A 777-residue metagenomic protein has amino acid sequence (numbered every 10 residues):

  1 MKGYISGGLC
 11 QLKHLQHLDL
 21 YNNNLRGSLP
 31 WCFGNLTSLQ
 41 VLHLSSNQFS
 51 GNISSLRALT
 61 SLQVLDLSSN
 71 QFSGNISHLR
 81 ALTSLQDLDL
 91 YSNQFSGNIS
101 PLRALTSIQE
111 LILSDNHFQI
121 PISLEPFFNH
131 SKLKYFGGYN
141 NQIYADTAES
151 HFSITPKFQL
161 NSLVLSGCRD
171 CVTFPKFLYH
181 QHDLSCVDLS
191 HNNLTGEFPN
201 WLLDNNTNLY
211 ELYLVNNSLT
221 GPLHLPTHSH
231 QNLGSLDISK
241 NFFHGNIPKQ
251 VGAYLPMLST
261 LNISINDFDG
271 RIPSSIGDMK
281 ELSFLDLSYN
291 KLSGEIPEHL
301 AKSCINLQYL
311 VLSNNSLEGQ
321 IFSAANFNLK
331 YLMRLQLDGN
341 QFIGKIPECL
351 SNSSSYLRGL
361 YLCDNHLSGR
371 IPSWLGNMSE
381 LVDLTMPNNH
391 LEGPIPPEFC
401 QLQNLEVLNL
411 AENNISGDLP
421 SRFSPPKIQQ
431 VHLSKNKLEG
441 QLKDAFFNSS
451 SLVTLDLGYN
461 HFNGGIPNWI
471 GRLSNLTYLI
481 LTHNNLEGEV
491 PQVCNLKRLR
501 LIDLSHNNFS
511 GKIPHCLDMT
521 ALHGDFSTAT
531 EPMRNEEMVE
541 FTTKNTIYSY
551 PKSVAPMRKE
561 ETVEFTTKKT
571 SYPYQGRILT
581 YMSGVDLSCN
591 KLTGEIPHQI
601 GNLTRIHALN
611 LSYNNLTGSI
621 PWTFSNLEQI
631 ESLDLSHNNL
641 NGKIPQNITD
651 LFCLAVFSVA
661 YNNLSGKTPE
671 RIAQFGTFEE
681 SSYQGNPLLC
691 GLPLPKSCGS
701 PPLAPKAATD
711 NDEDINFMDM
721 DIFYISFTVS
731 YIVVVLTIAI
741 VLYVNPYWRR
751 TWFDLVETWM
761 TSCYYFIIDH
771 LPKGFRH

Functional and structural regions predicted by a protein language model:
M1-H777: Plant-biased, solvent-exposed loop and capping regions within N-terminal extracellular ligand-binding ectodomains
